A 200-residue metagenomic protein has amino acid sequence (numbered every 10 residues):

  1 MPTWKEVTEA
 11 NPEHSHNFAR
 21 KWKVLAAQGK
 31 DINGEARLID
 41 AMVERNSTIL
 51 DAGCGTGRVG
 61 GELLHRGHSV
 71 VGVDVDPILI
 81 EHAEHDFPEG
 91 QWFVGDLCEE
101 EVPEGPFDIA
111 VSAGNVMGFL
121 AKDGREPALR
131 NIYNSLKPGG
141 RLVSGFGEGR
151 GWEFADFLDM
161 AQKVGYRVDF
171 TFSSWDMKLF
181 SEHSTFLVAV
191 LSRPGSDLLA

Functional and structural regions predicted by a protein language model:
M1-R45: Conserved class I S-adenosyl-L-methionine
N46-G55: Conserved class I S-adenosyl-L-methionine
T56-E100: Class I SAM-dependent methyltransferase SAM/SAH-binding core
C98-I109: A short acidic, Gly/Pro-enriched loop at the edge of an enzyme's catalytic core that lines a small-molecule cofactor
D108-D123: A short SAM/SAH-binding and catalytic strip from SAM-dependent methyltransferases
E126-P138: A short glycine-rich, Lys/Arg-flanked "PGG" loop and its adjoining helix->strand segment in the class I
G139-F146: Conserved beta-strand signature within the Rossmann-like core of class I S-adenosyl-L-methionine
S181-A200: Core SAM-dependent methyltransferase catalytic element
